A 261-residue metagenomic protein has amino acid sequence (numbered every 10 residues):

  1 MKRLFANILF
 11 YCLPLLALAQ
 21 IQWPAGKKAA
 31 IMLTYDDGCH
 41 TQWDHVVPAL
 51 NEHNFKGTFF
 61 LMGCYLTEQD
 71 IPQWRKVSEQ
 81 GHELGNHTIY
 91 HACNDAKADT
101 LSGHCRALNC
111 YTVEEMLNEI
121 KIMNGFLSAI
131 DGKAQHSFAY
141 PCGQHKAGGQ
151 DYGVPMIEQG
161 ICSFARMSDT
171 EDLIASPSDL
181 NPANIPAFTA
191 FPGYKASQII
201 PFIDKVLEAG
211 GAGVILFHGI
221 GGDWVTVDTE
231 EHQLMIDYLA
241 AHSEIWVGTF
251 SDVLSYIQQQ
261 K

Functional and structural regions predicted by a protein language model:
M1-W23: Bacterial Sec-dependent N-terminal signal peptides
Q20-D95, E119-H145, S197, D204 (+4 more regions): Active-site beta->alpha N-cap acidic-glycine motif
M32-T34, C105-E114, G222-V225: Second-shell loop/turn segments in exported
H45, A49, T67-Q69, D95-T100 (+2 more regions): Catalytic domains of cell-wall/extracellular-matrix polysaccharide-remodeling enzymes, centered on de-N-acetylation
G57, L84, S163-F164, G213 (+1 more regions): Hydrophobic beta-strand scaffold residues
L180, I257-Q260: C-terminal regions of proteins
P186-S251: Catalytic grooves of carbohydrate-active enzymes
L234-M235, Q259-K261: Aromatic-rich peripheral "rim/lid" segments of glycoside hydrolase catalytic domains that contact and position glycan
